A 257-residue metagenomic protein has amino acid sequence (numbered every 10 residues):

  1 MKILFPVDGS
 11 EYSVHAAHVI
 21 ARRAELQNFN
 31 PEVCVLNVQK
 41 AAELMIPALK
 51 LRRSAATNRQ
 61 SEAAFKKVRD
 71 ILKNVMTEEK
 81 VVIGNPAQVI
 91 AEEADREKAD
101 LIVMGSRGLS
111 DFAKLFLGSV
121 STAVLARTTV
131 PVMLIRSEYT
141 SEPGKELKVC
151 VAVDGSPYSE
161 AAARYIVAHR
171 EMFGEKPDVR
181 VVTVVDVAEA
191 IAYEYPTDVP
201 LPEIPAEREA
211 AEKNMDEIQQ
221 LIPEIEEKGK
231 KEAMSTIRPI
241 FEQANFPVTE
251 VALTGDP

Functional and structural regions predicted by a protein language model:
M1-R52, L147-E217, E242-F246: Small/aliphatic-rich secondary-structure junction motif
D8, V82, G108, D154-G155 (+1 more regions): Structured loop/turn residues at secondary-structure junctions
H18, K66, T122, R164 (+1 more regions): Active-site phosphate/pyrophosphate- and oxyanion-stabilizing loops and adjacent acidic/basic residues in soluble
R22, N28, R52-A55, R69-I102 (+3 more regions): Structural beta-alpha unit
L26, Q88-T140: Gly/Ser-rich helix-loop-strand patches that form or flank binding pockets for ribonucleotide-derived cofactors
C34-L36, E78-V82, M133, R180-V182 (+1 more regions): General small-molecule cofactor/ligand-binding pocket signal
S141, E146-L147: Solvent-exposed, charged amphipathic helical/linker segments at domain boundaries
